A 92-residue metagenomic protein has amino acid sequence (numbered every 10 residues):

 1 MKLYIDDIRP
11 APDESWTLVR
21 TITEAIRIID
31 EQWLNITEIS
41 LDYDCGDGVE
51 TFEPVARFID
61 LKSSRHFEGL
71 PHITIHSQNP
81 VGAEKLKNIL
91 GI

Functional and structural regions predicted by a protein language model:
M1-I92: Catalytic phosphate/metal-binding cores of nucleic-acid and nucleotide-processing enzymes, i.e., regions that mediate
